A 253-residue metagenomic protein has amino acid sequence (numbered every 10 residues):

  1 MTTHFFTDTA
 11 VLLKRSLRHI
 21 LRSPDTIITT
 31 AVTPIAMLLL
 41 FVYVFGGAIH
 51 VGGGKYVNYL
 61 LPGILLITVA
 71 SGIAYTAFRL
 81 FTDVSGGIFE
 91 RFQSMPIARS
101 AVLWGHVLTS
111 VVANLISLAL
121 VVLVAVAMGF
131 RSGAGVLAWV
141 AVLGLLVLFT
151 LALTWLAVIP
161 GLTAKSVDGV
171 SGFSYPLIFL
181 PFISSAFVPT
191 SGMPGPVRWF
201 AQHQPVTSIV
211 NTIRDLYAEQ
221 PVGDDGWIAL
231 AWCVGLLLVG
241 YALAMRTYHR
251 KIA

Functional and structural regions predicted by a protein language model:
M1-L13, L153, P196-T207: Short, membrane-interfacial amphipathic segments enriched in basic
M1-T33: Aromatic- and glycine-rich beta-strand/loop motifs that create alpha-glucan
H19, V51, S184-V239: Membrane-interfacial helix-loop-helix junctions in multi-pass membrane proteins
P24-D25, N58, S100, D168 (+2 more regions): Residues that define the loop-to-transmembrane-helix transition and helix capping in multi-pass membrane transporters
A36-F41, V57-M128, A157, Y175-P176 (+1 more regions): Hydrophobic alpha-helical transmembrane segments of multi-pass membrane transport proteins
F41-A48, G161-H203, T207: Transmembrane helix segments
R99-S174, P221-M245: Alpha-helical transmembrane segments and their short interhelical loops
T247-A253: Short cytosolic juxtamembrane segments of multi-pass membrane proteins
